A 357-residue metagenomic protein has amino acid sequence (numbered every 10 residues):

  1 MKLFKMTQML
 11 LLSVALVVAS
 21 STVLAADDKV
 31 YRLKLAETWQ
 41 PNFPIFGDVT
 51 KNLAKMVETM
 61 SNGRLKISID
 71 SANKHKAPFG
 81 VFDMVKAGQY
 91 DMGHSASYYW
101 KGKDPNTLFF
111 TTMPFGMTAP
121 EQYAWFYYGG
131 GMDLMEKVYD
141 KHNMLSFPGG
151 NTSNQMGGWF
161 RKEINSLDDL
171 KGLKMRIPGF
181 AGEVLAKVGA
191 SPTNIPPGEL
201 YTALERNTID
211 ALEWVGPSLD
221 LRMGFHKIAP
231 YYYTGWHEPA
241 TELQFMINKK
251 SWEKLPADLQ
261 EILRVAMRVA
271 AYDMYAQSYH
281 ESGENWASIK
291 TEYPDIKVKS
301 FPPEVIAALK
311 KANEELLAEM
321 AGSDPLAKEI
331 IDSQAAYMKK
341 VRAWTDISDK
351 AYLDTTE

Functional and structural regions predicted by a protein language model:
M1-R32, D349-E357: Short, low-complexity disordered leader/linker segments with a strong preference for bacterial N-terminal type II
A26-Q122, M132-E357: N-terminal secretory/targeting leader peptides
Y127-G131: Core domains of carbohydrate- and sulfate-ester-processing enzymes
